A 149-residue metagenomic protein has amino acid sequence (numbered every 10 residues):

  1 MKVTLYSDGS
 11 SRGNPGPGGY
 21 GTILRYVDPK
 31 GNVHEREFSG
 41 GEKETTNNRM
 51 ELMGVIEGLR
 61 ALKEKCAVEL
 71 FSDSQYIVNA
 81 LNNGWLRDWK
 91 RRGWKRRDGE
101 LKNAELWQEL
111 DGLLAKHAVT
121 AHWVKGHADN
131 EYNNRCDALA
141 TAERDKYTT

Functional and structural regions predicted by a protein language model:
M1-R49, M53, E57-C66, A138-T149: RNase H-like nuclease fold core
S10-P17, V55-R135, L139, R144: RNase H catalytic domain
